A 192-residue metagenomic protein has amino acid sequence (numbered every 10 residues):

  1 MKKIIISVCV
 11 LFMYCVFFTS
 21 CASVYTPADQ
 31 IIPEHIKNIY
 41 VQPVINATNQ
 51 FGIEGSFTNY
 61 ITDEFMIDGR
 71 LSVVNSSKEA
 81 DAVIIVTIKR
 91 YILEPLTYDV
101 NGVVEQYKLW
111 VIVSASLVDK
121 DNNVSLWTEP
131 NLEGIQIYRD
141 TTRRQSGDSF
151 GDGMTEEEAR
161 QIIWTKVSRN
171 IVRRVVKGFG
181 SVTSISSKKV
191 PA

Functional and structural regions predicted by a protein language model:
M1-I4: Positively charged n-region of N-terminal signal peptides that target proteins for export
I6-V8, A28: Short helix-onset patch at the extreme N-terminus, typifying the N->h transition of secretory signal peptides
V8-S20: Bacterial N-terminal signal peptides
S20-D63, I67-K78, L93, R144 (+3 more regions): A structural "domain/chain start" motif
H35, A80, E105-L109: Residue-level preference for beta-strand/loop junctions
G69, I85-M154: Surface-exposed short loop/turn segments
S77, D81-V86: Short beta-edge strand/loop motif at the mouth of beta-sheet-based domains
D152-V167: Individual transmembrane alpha-helices with interfacial aromatic-anchor signatures
